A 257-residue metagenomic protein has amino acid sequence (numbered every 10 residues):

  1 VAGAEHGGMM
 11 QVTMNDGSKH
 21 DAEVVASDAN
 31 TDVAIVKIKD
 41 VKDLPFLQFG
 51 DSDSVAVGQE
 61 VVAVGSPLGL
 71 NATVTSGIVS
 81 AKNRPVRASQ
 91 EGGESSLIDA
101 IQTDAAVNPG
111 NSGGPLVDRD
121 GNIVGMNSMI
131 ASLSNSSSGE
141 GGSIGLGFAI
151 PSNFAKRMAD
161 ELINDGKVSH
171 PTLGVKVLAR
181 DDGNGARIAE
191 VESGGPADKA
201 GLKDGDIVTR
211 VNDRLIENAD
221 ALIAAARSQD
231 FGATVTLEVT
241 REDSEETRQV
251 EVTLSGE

Functional and structural regions predicted by a protein language model:
V1-N184, S193, R214, I223-D230 (+2 more regions): Serine-dependent protease modules
A197-A219: Conserved PDZ fold ligand-binding element
G232-T234: Extracellular Ig-like/FN3 beta-sandwich strand-entry sites
Q249-T253: Edge beta-strands of extracellular beta-sandwich domains
